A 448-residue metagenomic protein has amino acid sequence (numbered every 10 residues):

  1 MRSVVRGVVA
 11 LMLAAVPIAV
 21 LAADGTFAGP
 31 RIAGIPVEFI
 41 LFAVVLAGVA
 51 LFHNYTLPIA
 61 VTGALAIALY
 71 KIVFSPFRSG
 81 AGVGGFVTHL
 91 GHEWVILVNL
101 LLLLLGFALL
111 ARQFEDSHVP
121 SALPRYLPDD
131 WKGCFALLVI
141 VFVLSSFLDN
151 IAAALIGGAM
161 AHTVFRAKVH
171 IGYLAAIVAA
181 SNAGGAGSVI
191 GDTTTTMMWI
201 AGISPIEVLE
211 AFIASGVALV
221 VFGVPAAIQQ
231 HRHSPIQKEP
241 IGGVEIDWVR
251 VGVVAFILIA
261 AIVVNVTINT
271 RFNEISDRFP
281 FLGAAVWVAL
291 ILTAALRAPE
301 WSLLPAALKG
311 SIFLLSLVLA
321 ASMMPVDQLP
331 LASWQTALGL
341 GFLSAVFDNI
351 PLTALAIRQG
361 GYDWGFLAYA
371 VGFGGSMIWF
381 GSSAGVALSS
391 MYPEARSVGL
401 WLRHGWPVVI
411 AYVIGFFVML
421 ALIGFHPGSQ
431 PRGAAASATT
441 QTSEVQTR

Functional and structural regions predicted by a protein language model:
M1-A23: N-terminal secretory/membrane targeting signals
R2, L110, D116-A122, A167-I171 (+5 more regions): Juxtamembrane and boundary regions of transmembrane helices in multi-pass small-molecule transporters and channels
T26-G34, L51-H53, G80-L100, P128 (+7 more regions): Interfacial loop-to-helix junctions that mark the boundaries of transmembrane helices in multi-pass membrane
T26-I40, E93-G106, S145-A154, A211-V221 (+4 more regions): Structural signature of hydrophobic alpha-helical transmembrane segments
A33-F39, I96-L100, Y126-V139, F165-A175 (+3 more regions): Membrane-interfacial loop-to-helix junctions in multi-pass transporters
P36-L46, H53-G80, L97-L109, R250-A260 (+2 more regions): Hydrophobic mid-bilayer segments of alpha-helices in multi-pass membrane transport proteins, especially secondary
K132-A186, M197-A201, A354-Y369, E394-S397 (+1 more regions): Hydrophobic transmembrane alpha-helices that form the pore/transport pathway of multi-pass ion and small-solute
I257-Y362, T440-S443: Transmembrane helical segments that form the transport core of multi-pass membrane transport proteins
